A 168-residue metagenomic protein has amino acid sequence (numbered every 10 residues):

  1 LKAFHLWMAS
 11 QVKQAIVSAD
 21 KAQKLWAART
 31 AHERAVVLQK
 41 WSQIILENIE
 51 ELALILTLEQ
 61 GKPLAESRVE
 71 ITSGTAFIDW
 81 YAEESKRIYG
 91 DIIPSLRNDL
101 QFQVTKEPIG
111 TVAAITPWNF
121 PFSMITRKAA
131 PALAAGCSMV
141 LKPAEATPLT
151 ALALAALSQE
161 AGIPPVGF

Functional and structural regions predicted by a protein language model:
L1-K2, F168: A short acidic/histidine/glycine-rich donor-binding loop in glycosyltransferase catalytic cores
A3-Y89, D99: Glycine-rich loop-to-alpha-helix module at the N-terminal edge of alpha/beta enzyme cores
G90-F168: Rossmann-like NAD(P) dinucleotide-binding subdomain of oxidoreductase/dehydrogenase enzymes
